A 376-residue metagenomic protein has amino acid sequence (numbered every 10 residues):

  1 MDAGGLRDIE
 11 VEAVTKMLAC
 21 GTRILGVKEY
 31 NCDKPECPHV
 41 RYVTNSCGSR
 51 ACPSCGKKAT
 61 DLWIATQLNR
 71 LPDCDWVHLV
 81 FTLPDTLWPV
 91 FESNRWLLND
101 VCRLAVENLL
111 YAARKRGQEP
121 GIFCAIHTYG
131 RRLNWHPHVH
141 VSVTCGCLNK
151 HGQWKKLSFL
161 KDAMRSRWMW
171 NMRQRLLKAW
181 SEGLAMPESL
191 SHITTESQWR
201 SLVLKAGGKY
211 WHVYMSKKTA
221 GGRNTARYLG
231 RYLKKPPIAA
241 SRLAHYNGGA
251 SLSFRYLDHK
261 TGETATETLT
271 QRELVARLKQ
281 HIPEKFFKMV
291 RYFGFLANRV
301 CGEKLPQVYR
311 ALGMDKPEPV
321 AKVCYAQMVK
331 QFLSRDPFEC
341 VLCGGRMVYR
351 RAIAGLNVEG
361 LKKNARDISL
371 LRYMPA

Functional and structural regions predicted by a protein language model:
M1-A376: Beta->alpha loop/short-helix hinge microenvironment recognizer with preference for catalytic Tyr/His contexts
